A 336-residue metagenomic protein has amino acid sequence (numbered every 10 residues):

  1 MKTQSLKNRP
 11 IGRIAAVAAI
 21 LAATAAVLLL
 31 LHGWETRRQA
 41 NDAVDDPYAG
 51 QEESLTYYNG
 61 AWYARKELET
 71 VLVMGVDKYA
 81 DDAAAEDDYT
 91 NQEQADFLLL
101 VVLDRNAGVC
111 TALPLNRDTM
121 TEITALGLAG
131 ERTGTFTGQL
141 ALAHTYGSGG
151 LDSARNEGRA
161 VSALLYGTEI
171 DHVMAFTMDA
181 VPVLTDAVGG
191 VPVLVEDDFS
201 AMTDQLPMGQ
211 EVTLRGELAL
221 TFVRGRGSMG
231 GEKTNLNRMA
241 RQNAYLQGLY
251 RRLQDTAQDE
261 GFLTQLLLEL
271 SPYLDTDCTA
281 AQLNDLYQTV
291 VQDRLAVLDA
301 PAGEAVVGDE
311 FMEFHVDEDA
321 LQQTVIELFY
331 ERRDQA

Functional and structural regions predicted by a protein language model:
K2, I11-I20, A25-A336: Non-catalytic, solvent-exposed segments at the cell envelope interface
